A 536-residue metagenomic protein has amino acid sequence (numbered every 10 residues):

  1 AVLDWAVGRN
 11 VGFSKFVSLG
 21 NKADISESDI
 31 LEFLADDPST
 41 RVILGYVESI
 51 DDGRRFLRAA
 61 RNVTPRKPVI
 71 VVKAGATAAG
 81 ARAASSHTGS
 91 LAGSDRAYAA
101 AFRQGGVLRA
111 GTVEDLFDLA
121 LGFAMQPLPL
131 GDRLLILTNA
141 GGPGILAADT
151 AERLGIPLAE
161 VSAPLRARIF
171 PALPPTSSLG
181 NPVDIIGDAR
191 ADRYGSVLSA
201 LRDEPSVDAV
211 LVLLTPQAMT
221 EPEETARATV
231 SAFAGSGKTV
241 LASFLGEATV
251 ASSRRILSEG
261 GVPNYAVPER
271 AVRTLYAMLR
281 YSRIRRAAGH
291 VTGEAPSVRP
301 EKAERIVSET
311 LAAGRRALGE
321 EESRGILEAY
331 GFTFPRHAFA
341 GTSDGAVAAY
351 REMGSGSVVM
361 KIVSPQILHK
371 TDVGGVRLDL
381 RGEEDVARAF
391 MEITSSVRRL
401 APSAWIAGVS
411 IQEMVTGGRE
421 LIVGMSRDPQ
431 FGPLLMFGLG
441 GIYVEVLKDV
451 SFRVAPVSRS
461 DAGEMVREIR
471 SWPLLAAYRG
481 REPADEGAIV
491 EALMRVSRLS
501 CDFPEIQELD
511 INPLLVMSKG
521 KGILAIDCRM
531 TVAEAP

Functional and structural regions predicted by a protein language model:
A1-P536: Catalytic-core regions of core metabolic enzymes, especially those transforming organic acids/acyl-group intermediates
